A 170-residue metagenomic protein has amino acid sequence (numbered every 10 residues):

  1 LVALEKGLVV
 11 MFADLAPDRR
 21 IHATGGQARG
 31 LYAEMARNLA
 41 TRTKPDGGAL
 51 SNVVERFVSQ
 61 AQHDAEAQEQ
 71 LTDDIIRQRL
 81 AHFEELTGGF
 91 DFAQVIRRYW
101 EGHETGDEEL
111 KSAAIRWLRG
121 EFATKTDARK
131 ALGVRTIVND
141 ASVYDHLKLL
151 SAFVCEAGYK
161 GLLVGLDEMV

Functional and structural regions predicted by a protein language model:
L1-A157: P-loop NTPase nucleotide-binding core
G158-V170: Conserved P-loop NTPase "ATPase switch" module shared by AAA+ and STAND
